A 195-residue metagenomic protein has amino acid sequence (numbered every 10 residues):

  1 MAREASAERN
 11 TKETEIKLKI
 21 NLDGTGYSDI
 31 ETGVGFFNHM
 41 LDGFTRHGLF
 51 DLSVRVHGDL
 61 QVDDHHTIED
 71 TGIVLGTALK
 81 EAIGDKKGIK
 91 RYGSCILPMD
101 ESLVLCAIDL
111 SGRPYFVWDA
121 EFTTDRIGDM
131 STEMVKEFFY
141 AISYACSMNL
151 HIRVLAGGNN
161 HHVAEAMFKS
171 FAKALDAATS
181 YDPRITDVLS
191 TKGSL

Functional and structural regions predicted by a protein language model:
M1-L195: N-terminal intrinsically disordered, cationic/polar leader segments that include organellar targeting peptides
